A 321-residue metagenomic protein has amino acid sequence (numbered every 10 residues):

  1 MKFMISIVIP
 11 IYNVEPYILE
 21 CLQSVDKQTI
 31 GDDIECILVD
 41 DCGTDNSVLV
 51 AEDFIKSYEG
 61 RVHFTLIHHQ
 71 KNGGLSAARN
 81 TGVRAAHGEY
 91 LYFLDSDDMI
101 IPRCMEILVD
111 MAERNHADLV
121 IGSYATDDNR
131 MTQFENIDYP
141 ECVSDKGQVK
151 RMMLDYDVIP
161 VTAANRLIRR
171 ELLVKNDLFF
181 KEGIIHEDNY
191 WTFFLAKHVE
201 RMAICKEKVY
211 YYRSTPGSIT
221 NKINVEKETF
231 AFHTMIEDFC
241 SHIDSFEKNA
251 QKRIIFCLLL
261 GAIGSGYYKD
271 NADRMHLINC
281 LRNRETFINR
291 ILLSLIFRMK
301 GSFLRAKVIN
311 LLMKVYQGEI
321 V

Functional and structural regions predicted by a protein language model:
M1-A231, K307, L312-V315: Nucleotide-sugar donor-binding/catalytic module of glycosyltransferases that assemble extracellular/cell-envelope
N129, K227-E228, N249-I255, I288-S294 (+2 more regions): N-terminal functional modules and adjacent low-complexity/disordered segments of proteins
N189-T192, I236, L259: Hydrophobic alpha-helical core bundles mediating ligand binding, dimerization, or RNAP-core interactions
V209-P216, N221-N249, R253, Y267-E285: Catalytic core of nucleotide-sugar-dependent glycosyltransferases
K252-G264: Amphipathic alpha-helical repeat scaffolds of TPR domains
Y268-V321: Membrane-interface aromatic/basic loop that binds lipid-linked glycans or pyrophosphate carriers, typified by
